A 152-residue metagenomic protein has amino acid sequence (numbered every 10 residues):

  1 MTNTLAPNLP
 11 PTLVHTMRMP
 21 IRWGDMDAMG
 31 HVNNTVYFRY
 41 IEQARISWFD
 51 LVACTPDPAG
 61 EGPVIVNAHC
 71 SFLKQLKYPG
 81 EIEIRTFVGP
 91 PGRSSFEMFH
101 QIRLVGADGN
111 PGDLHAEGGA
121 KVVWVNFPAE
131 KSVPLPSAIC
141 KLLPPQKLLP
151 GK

Functional and structural regions predicted by a protein language model:
M1-M17, F72, L76-P79, G89-K152: HotDog/MaoC-like acyl-thioester-processing domains
T2-S47: Catalytic strand-loop segment that frames the active site of acyl-thioester-processing enzymes
V32, P63-I65, H115: A broad, structural micro-motif
Y37-Y40, V64, K121: Residue-level recognition of specific faces of alpha-helices
W48, V52-C54: Membrane-helix exit/interface motif
A59-G80: Small beta-barrel nucleic-acid-binding modules, principally OB-folds
